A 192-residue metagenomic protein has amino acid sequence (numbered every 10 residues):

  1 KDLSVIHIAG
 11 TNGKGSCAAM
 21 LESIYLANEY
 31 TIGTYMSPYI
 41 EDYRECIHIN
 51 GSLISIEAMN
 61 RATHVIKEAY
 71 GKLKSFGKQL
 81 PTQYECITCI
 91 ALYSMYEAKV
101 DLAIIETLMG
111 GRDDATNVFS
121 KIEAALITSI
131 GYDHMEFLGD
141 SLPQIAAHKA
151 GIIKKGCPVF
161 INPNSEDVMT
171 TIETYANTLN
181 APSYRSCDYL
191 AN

Functional and structural regions predicted by a protein language model:
K1-I40, E45, A124-L126: Walker A (P-loop) phosphate-binding motif
I8-T11, I32, T88, I104 (+2 more regions): Buried hydrophobic positions in well-ordered alpha/beta secondary-structure cores of metabolic enzymes
A9, I87, L108, T116 (+2 more regions): Anionic group-transfer/hydrolysis microenvironments
C17, Y84, V168: Hydrophobic (often cysteine-bearing) scaffold residues that line and stabilize catalytic clefts of nucleotide/cofactor
L21, A91, I172: Aromatic/hydrophobic pocket-lining residues that form π-stacking "cages" and hydrophobic walls in ligand
I24, S94, V118, G151 (+1 more regions): Hydrophobic/aromatic ligand-binding patch that stacks against planar heteroaromatic rings of cofactors or nucleotides
A27-S120, E136-L138: ATP-dependent carboxylate-amine ligase catalytic core
K74-S75, A98-T107, I122-N192: Acidic, Mg2+-coordinating active-site environments of NTP-dependent enzymes
